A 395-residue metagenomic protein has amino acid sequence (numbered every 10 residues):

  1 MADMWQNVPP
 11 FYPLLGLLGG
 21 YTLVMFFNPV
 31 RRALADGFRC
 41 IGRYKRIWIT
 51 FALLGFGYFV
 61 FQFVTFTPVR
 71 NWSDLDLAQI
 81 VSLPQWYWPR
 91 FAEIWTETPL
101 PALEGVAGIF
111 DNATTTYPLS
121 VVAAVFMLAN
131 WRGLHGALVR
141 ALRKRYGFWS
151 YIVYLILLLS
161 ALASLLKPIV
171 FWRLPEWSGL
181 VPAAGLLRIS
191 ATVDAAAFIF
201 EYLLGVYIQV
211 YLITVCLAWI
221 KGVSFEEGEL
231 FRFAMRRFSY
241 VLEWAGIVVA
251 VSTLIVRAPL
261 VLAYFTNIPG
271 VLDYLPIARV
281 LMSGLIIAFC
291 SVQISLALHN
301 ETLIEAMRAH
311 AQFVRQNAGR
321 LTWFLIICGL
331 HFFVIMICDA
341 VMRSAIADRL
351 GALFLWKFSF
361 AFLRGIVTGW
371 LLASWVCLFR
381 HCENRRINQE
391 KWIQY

Functional and structural regions predicted by a protein language model:
M1-P9: Short, strongly hydrophobic alpha-helical membrane anchors
P9-R46, A52-T115, L119, L204 (+3 more regions): Juxtamembrane transition segments at transmembrane-helix termini in multipass membrane proteins
R39-I41, L142-R145, A183-R188, F231-M235 (+2 more regions): Helix-boundary and loop/linker segments of multi-pass membrane transporters
T65-L77, L134, S164-L180, I255-F265 (+1 more regions): Membrane-helix interface motif
W95-L166: Long intrinsically disordered, low-complexity regions that are acidic and Ser/Thr-rich
V106-Y117, Y146-L155, I189-Y202, E226-T253 (+1 more regions): Alpha-helical membrane-spanning segments of integral membrane proteins, especially the hydrophobic core of TM bundles
R132-G136, W172-G179, Y207-F233: Hydrophobic transmembrane alpha-helix segments characteristic of membrane transport and insertion machinery
L159-L166, W244-L260, I327-D339: Hydrophobic alpha-helical transmembrane segments that constitute the membrane-spanning cores of multi-pass membrane
